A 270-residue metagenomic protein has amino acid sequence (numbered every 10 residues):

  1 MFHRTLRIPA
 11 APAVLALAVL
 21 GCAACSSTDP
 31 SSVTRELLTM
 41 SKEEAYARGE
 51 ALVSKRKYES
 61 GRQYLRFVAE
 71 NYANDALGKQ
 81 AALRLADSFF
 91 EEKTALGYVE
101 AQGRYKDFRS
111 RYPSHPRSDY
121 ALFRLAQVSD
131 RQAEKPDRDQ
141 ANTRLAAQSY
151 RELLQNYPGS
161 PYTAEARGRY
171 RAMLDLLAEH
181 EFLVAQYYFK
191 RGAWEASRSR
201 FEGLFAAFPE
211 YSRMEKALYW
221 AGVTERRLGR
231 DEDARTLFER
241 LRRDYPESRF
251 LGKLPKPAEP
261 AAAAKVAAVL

Functional and structural regions predicted by a protein language model:
F2-L6, G21-L270: Acidic, polar-rich low-complexity tracts and alpha-helical solenoid repeat scaffolds
P9: Function-determining sites in protein domains
P12-C22: Bacterial N-terminal signal peptides
